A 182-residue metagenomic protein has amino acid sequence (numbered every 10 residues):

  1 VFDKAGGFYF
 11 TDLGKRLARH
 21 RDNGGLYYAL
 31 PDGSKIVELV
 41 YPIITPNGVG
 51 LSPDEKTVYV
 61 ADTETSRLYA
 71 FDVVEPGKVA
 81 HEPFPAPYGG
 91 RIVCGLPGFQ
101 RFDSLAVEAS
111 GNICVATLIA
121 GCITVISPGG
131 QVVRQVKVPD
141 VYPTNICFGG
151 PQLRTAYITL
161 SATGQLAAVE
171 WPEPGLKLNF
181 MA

Functional and structural regions predicted by a protein language model:
V1-F8, R16-L17, N23-G25, I36-V58 (+3 more regions): Beta-rich, blade/repeat-based domains predominating in secreted/periplasmic proteins but also intracellular
T11, A61, A116, Y157-S161 (+1 more regions): Residue-level marker for isolated small/hydroxyl-bearing positions within beta-strands of beta-sheet-rich domains
G14-G24, T63-S66, L118-I119, A162: Short, solvent-exposed loop/turn segments at conserved positions within beta-propeller repeat blades
G24-Y27, R67-Y69, C122-T124, Q165-A167: A short loop-to-beta-strand structural motif that recurs across blades of beta-propeller domains
G50-G77: Glycine- and Gly-Pro-enriched alpha-helical subdomains that act as flexible, kink-prone "lid/hinge" or packing modules
S66-R67, F71-E75, A86-Q131: Loop/turn-rich, solvent-exposed surfaces of beta-rich toroidal or solenoidal domains
F71-P83, E170-L178: Short loop/turn segments immediately following beta-strands, especially the blade-tip and inter-blade linker loops
T144-A182: Blade-level signature of beta-propeller repeat domains, shared across WD40, Kelch, NHL, RCC1 and BNR/Asp-box propellers
